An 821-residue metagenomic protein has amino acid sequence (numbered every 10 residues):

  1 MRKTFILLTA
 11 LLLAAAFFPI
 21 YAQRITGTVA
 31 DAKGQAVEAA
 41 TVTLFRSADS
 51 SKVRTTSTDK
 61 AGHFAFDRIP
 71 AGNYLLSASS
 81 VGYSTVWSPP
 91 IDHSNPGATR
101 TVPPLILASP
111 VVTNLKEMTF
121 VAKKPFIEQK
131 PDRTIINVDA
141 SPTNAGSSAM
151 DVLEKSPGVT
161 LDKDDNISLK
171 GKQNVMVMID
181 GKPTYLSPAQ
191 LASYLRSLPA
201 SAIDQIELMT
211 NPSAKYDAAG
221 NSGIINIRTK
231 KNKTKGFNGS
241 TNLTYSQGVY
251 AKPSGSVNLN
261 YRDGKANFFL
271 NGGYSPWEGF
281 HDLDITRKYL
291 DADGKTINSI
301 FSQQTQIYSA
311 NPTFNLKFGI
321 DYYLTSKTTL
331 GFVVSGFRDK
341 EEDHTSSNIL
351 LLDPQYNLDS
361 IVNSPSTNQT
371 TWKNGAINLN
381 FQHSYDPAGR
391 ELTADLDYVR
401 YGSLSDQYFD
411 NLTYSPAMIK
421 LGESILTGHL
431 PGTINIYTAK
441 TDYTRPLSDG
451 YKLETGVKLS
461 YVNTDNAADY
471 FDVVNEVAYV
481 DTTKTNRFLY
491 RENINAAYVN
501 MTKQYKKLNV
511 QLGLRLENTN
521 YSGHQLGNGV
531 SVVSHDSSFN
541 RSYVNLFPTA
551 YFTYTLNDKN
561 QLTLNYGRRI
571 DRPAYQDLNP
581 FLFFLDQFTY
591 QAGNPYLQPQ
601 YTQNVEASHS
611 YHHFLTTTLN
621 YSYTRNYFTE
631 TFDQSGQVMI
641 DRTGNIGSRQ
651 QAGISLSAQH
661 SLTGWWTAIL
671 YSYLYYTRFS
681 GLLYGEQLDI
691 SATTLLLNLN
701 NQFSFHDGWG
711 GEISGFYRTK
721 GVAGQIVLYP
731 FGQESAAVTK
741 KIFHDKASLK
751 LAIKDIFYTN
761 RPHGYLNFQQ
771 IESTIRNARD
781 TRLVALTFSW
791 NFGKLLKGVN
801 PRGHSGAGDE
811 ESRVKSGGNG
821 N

Functional and structural regions predicted by a protein language model:
T41-F45, S79-V81, G97-P142, D162-D164 (+4 more regions): Short, acidic, small-residue-rich periplasmic hinge/interaction motif at the N-terminus of Gram-negative outer-membrane
S47-H63: Short, acidic Ser/Thr/Gly-rich low-complexity loop/linker segments typical of extracellular and cell-surface proteins
H93, P183-T210: Short acidic/polar hinge/loop motifs at secondary-structure boundaries that mediate gating or recognition
P104-I106, A149-V152, L191-S193, L208 (+2 more regions): N-terminal periplasmic accessory domains that precede and gate Gram-negative outer-membrane beta-barrel machines
A218-I225, K233-D284, A310-N315: Outer-membrane beta-barrel translocator/receptor signature
T427-G428, I436-K440, D481-N486, Q598 (+5 more regions): Outer membrane beta-barrel strand-and-loop segments of large Gram-negative receptors, especially TonB-dependent
N486-I494, R541, I570-T618, Y623 (+3 more regions): Outer-membrane beta-barrel signature, preferentially recognizing the C-terminal barrel domain of Gram-negative
N520-S522, G527, D558-N604, L619-Q637 (+1 more regions): Surface-exposed extracellular loop regions of Gram-negative outer-membrane beta-barrel proteins, predominantly
